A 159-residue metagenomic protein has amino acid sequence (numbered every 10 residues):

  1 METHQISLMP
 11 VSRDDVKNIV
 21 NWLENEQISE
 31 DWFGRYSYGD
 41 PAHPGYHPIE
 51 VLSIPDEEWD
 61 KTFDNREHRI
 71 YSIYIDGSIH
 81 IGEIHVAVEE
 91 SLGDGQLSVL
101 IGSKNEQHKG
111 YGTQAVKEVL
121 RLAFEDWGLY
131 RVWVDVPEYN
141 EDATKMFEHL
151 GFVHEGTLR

Functional and structural regions predicted by a protein language model:
M1-E50: A short, well-structured alpha-helix characteristic of acyl/acetyltransferase catalytic modules
N18, Q96, R131, D142 (+1 more regions): Amphipathic alpha-helical recognition patches that constitute DNA-binding helices
N18-N21, E57-E58, Q114, E118: Alpha-helical elements of Rossmann-like donor-binding domains used by nucleotide-donor carbohydrate transfer enzymes
P44-E106, L122: Acetyl-CoA-dependent GNAT
H108-L122, T144-H149: Conserved acetyl-CoA-binding loop-helix of GNAT-fold acetyltransferases
E125-D135: Conserved GNAT acetyl-CoA-binding A-motif
W133-V136, V153-R159: Conserved catalytic-core motifs of GNAT/GCN5-like acyltransferases
V134-T144: Conserved beta-strand-loop-alpha-helix junction that forms the acyl-donor binding cleft
